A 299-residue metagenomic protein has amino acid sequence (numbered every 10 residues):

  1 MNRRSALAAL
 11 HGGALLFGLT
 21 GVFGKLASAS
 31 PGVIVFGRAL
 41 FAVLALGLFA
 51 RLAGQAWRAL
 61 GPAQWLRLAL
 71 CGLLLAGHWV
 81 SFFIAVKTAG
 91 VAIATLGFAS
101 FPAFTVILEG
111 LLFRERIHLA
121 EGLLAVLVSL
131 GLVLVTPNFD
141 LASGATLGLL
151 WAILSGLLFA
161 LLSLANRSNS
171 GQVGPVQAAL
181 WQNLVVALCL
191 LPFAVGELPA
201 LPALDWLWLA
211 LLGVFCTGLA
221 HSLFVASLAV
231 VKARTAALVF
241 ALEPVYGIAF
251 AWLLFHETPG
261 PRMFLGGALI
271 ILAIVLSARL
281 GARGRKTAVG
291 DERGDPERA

Functional and structural regions predicted by a protein language model:
M1-L40, L70-L73, S81, L141-S168 (+1 more regions): Glycine-/small-residue-enriched transmembrane alpha-helix faces in small-molecule transporters and effluxers
S5-L15, G37, A56-S81, L123 (+4 more regions): Loop-to-transmembrane-helix transition segments
A27, I34, R38, A69 (+8 more regions): Hydrophobic/aromatic residues within transmembrane alpha-helices of multi-pass small-molecule transporters
A29-G77, F104-T105, L157-A165, A179-E197 (+3 more regions): Transmembrane alpha-helices of multi-pass small-molecule transport proteins
V33-L44, F83-R114, S155, R234-W252: Specific alpha-helical transmembrane segments that line the substrate/conduction pathway and gating interfaces
A39, P137-N138, F215, A241-A299: C-terminal-most transmembrane helix of multi-pass membrane proteins
L46, A50, A69, L75 (+4 more regions): Hydrophobic transmembrane alpha-helices of multi-pass small-molecule transport proteins
A94-S100, A165-V185, T217-L253: Helix-helix packing/entry segments at the starts of transmembrane helices
